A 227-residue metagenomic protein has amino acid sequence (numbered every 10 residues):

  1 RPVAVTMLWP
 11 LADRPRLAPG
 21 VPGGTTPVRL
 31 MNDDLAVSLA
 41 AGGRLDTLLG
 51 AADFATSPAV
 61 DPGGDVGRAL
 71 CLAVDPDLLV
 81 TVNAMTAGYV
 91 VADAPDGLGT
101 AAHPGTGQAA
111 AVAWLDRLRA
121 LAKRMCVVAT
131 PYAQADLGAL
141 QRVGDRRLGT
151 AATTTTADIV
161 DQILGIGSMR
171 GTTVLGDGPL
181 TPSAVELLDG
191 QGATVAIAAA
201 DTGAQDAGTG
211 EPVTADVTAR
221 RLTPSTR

Functional and structural regions predicted by a protein language model:
R1-R227: N-terminal membrane-targeting/anchoring modules of bacterial envelope and secretion proteins
